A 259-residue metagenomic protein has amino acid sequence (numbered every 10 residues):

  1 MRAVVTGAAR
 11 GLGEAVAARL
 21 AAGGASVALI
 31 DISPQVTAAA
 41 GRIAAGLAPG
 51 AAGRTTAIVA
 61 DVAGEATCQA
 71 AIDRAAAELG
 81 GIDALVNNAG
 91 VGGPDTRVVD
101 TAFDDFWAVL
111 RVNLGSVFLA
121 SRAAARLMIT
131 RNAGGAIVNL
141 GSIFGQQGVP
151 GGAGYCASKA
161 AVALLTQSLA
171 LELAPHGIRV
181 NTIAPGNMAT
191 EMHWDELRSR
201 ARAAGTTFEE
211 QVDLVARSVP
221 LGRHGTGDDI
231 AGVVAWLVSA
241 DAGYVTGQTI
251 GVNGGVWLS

Functional and structural regions predicted by a protein language model:
A25-A40: Conserved glycine-rich Rossmann-like NAD(P)H-binding loop of the short-chain dehydrogenase/reductase
G92-D95, Q147, R223, A235 (+1 more regions): Short C-terminal tail/terminal secondary-structure segment of NAD(P)H-dependent dehydrogenase/reductase domains
T96-V98, D105-L110, V215: Substrate-binding pocket helix/loop in short-chain dehydrogenase/reductase
V99, Q147-A153, P175-H176, G222 (+1 more regions): Active-site loop immediately N-terminal to the catalytic Tyr-X3-Lys motif of short-chain dehydrogenase/reductase
S121, S158, T166: Active-site helix of classical SDR
S142: Residue(s) in the substrate-gating loop at a strand-loop-helix junction that position the organic substrate next
A174, R179, V245-G247: Short, small/polar-rich loop/turn modules that mediate ligand/substrate recognition or access, typified
